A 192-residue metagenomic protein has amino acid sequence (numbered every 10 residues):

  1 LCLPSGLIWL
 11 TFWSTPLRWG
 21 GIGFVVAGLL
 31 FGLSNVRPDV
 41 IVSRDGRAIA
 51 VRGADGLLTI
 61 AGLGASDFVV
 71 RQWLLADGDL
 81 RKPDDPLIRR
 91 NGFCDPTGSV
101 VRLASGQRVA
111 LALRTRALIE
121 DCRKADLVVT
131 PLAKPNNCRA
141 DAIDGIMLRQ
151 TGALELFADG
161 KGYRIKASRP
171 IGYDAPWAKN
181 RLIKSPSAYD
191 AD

Functional and structural regions predicted by a protein language model:
L1-A54: Transmembrane helix-bundle segments that form internal channels/tunnels in multi-pass membrane proteins, characterized
R52-D192: Extracytosolic and intramembrane catalytic regions of membrane-associated proteins in envelope/secretory systems
